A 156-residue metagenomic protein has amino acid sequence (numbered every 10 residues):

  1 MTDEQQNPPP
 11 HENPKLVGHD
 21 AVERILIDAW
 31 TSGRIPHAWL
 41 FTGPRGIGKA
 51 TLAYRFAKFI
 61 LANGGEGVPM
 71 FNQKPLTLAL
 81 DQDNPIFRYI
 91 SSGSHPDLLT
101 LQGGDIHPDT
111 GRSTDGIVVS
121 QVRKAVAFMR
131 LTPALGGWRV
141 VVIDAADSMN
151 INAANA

Functional and structural regions predicted by a protein language model:
M1-N152: Clamp-loader machinery-focused feature within the broader ASCE/P-loop NTPase space
